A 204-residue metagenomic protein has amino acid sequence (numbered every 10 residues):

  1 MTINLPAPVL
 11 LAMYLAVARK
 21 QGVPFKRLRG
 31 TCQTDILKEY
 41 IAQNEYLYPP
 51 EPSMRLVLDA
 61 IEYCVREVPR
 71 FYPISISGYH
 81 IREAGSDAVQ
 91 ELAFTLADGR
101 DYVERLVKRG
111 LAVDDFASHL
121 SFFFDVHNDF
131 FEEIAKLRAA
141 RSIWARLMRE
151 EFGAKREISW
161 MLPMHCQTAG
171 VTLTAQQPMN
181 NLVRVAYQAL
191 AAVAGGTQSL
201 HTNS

Functional and structural regions predicted by a protein language model:
M1-E132, E151-A154, I158-H165, A175 (+2 more regions): Catalytic alpha/beta active-site cores
L147: Short alpha-helical functional segments enriched in proximate histidine and acidic residues
A169-N180: Flexible, glycine/threonine-enriched loop-and-boundary segments that flank and lead into catalytic domains of large
N180-Q188: Non-catalytic terminal/interface segments that mediate subunit docking, oligomerization, and allosteric communication
